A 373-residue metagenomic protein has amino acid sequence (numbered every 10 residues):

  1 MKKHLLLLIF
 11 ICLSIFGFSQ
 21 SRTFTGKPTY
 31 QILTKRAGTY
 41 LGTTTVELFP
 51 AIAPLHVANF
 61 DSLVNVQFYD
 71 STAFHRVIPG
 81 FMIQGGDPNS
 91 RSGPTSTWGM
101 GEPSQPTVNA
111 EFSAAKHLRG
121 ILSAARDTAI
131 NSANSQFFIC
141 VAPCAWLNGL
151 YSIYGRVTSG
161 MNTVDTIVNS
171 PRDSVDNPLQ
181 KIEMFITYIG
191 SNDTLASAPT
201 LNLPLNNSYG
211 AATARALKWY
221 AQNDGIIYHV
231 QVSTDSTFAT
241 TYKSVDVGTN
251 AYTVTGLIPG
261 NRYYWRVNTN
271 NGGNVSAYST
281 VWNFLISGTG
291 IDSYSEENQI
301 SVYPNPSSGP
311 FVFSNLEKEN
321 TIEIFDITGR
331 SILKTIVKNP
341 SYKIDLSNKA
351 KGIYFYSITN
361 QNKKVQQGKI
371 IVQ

Functional and structural regions predicted by a protein language model:
F18-L195: Cyclophilin-like peptidyl-prolyl cis-trans isomerases
N192-N207, N283-Y303: Residue-level detector of functionally pivotal "anchor" positions at catalytic/ligand-binding pockets or at interdomain
A214-G225: Conserved aromatic anchor
A221, V254-P259, N315, D345-N348: Short, flexible loop/turn segments at beta-strand junctions in immunoglobulin-like and fibronectin type III
H229-I258: Recognizes extended acidic, P/S/T-rich segments that occur within or adjacent to Ig-like beta-sandwich modules
Q231, A239, S293-Y303, S307-Q373: C-terminal outer-membrane/trafficking sorting elements
N270-G288: Extracellular fibronectin type III
